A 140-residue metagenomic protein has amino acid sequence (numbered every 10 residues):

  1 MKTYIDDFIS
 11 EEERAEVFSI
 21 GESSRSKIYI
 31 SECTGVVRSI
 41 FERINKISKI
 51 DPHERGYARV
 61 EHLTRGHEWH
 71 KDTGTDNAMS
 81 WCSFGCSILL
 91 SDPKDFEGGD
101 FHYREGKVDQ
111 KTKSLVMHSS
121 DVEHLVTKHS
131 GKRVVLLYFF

Functional and structural regions predicted by a protein language model:
M1-L115, D121-F140: Fe(II)/2-oxoglutarate oxygenase catalytic core
